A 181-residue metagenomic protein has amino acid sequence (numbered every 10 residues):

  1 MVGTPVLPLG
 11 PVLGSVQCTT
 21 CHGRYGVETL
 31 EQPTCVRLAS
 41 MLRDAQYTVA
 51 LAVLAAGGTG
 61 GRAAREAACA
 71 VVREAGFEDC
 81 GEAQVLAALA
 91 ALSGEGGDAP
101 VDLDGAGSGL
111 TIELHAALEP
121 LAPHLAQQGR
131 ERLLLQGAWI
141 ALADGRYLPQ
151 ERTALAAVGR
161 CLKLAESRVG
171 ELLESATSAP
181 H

Functional and structural regions predicted by a protein language model:
M1-H181: Small-residue-enriched hydrophobic alpha-helices in membranes
